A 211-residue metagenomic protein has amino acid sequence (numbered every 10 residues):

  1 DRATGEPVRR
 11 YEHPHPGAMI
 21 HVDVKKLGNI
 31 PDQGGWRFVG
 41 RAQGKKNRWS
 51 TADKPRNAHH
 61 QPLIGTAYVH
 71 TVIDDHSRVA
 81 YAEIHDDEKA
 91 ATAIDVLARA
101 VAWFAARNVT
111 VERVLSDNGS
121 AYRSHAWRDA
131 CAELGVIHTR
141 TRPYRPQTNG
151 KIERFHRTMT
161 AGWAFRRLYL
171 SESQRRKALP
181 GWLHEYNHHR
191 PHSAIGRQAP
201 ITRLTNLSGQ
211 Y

Functional and structural regions predicted by a protein language model:
D1-R41, S120, D129-A130, P143-T148 (+1 more regions): Basic, flexible linker segments flanking DNA-binding modules in nucleic acid-interacting mobile-element proteins
R2-E12, G17-A18, A132-V136, R157-Y211: C-terminal domain-tail junction helix/linker
N29-Q33, V39-E185: RNase H-like DDE/DDD metal-dependent nuclease/strand-transfer catalytic core used by mobile genetic elements
